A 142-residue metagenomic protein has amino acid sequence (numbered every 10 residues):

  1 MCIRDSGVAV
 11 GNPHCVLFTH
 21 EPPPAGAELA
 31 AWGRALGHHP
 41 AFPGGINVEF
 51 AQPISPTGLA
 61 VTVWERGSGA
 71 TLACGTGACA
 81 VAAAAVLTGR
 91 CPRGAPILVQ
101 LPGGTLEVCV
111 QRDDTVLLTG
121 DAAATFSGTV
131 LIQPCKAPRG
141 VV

Functional and structural regions predicted by a protein language model:
R4-L72, A82-V142: Active-site proximal loop and beta-alpha junction motif in alpha/beta enzyme cores
